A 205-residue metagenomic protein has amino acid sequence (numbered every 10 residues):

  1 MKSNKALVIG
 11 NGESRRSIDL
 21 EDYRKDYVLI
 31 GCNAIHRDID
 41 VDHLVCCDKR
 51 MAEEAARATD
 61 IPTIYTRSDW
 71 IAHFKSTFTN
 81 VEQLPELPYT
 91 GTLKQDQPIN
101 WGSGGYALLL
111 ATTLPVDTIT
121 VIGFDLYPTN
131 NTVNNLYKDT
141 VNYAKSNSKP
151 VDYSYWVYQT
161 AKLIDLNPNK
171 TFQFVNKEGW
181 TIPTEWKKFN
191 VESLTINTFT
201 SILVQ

Functional and structural regions predicted by a protein language model:
M1-Q205: Metal-ion/cofactor- or nucleotide/acyl-coenzyme-handling active-site neighborhoods
